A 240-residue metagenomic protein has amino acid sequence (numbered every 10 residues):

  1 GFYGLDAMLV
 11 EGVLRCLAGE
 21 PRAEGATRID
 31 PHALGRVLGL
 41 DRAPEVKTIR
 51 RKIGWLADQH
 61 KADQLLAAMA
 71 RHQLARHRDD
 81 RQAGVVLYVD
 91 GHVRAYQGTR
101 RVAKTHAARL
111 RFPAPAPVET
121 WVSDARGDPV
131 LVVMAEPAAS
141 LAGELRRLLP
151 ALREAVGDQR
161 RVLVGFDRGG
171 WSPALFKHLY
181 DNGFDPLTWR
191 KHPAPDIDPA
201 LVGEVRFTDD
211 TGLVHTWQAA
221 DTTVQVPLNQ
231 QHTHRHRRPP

Functional and structural regions predicted by a protein language model:
G1-G12: Basic, short loop/linker segments at the boundary and entry of helix-turn-helix/winged-helix-like folds
E11-G12, A26, E45, I49 (+4 more regions): Short, conserved catalytic/metal-binding motifs centered on acidic residues
L14, A18-E24: Short capping segments at the starts of secondary-structure elements
A23-L38: DNA-recognition alpha helix
L40, V46-T120: Active-site-proximal, Lys/Arg-enriched surface segment that forms a nucleic-acid-binding/basic interface patch
A107-V156: Electropositive, glycine- and tryptophan-enriched low-complexity nucleic-acid-binding patches
A139-I197: Domain-level cores of phosphate- or acyl-group-handling catalytic modules
K177, G183-P240: An anionic, glycine-rich sequence signature occurring as long contiguous blocks
